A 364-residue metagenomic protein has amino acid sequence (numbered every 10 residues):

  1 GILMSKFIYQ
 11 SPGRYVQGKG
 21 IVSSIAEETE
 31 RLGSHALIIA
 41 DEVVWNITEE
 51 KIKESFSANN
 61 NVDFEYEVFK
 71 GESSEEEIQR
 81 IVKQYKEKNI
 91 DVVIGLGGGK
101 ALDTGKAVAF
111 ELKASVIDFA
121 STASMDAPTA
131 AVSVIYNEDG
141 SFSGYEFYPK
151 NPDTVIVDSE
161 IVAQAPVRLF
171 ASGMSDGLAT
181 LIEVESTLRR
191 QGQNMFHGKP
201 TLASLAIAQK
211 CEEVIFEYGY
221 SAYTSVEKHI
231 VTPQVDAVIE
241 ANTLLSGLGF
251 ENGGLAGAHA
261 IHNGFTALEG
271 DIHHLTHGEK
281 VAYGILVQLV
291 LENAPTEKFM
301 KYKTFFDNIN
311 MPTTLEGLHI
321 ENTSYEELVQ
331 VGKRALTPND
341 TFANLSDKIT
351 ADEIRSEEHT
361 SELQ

Functional and structural regions predicted by a protein language model:
L3-V92, L315: ATP/NTP phosphate-donor binding region
R14, H35-L37, D91-I94, S115-I117 (+3 more regions): Structural motif
I21, A294-S361: C-terminal charged capping/lid subdomain of soluble metabolic enzymes
V22, N46-E49, E75, K100-A107 (+2 more regions): Short glycine/serine/threonine-rich phosphate/pyrophosphate-binding segments that cradle anionic phosphate groups
S23, F110-A203: A glycine/threonine-rich phosphate-anchoring loop and its flanking beta-alpha core in nucleotide/phosphate-binding
Y85-T122: A short, small-residue-rich loop immediately preceding and capping a beta-strand
M195-M311: Active-site segments that bind and position negatively charged phosphate/pyrophosphate groups
